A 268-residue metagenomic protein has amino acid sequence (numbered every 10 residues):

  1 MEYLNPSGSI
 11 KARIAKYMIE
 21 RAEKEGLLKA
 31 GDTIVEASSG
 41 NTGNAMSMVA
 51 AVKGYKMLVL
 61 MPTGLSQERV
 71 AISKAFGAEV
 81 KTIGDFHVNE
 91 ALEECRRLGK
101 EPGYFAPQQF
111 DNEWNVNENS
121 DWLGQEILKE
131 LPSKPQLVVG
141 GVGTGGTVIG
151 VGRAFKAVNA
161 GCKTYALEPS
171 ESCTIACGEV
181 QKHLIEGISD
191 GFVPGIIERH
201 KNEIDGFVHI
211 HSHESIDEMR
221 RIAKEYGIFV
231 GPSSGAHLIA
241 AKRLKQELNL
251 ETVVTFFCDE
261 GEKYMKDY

Functional and structural regions predicted by a protein language model:
M1-Y268: PLP-dependent amino-acid enzyme catalytic core
